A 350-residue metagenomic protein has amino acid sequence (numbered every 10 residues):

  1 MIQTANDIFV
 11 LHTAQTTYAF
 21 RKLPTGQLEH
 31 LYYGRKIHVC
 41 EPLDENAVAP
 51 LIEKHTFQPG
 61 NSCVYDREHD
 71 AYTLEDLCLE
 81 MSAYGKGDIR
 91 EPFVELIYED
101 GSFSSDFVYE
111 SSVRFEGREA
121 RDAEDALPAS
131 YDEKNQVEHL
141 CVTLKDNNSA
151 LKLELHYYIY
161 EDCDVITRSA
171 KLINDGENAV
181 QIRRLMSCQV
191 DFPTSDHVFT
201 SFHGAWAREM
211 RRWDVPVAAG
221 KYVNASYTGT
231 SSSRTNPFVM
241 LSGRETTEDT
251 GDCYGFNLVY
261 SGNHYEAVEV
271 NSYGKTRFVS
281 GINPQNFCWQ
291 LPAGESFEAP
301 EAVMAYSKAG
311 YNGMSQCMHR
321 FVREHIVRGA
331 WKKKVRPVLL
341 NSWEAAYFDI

Functional and structural regions predicted by a protein language model:
M1-F9, S272-P292: Short acidic, Pro/Gly- and aromatic-enriched capping/linker segments at domain boundaries
D7-H12, Y18, L28-E269, Q285-F287: Polysaccharide-binding surfaces and accessory modules of carbohydrate-active proteins
Q15, A170, G294, L340: Conserved, mostly hydrophobic/aromatic
Y18-F20, A299, R336-S342: Hydrophobic faces of well-ordered beta-strands that scaffold small-molecule active sites in alpha/beta enzyme cores
V142-D146, L155-Y157, E295-K308: Short, hydrophobic/aromatic-enriched beta-strand segments in well-ordered soluble domains
L185, S261, M304, L340-A345: Active-site beta-loop-alpha junctions enriched in small/polar residues
A305-C317: Short, Lys/Arg- and Gly-enriched loop/turn segments at beta-strand edges
C317-I350: An acidic-aromatic substrate-binding cleft motif
